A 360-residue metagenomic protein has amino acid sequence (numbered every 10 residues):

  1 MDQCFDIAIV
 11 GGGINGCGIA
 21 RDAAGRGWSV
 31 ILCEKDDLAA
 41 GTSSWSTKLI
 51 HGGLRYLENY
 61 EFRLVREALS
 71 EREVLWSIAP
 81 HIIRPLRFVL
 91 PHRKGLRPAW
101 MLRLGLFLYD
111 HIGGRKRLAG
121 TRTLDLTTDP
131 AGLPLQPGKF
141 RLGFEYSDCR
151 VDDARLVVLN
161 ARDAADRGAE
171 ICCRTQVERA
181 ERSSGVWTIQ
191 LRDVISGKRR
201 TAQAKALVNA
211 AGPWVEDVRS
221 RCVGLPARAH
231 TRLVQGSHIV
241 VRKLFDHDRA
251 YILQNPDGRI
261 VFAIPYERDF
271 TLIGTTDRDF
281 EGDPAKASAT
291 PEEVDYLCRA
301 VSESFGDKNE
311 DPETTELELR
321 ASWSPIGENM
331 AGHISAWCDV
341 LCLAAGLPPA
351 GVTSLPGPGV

Functional and structural regions predicted by a protein language model:
Q3-F5, G197-A206: Core beta-strand elements of the Rossmann-like FAD/NAD(P) dinucleotide-binding domain in flavoenzyme oxidoreductases
V10, A202-G212: Short hydrophobic core segments
A24-S44: Glycine-rich FAD pyrophosphate-binding loop
K48-A131: Dinucleotide-binding Rossmann-like beta1-alpha1 core, especially the glycine-rich loop that anchors the ADP
P130-R167, T188-L191, T201-A202, T276-A285 (+1 more regions): Helix-loop-beta segment of a Rossmann-like dinucleotide-binding subdomain
D153-R155, D163, V223-I273, D279-V360: C-terminal catalytic lobe of FAD-dependent flavoproteins
C173-W187: A conserved short coil-to-beta-strand element within the FAD-binding core of flavoproteins
N209-G224: Flavin (primarily FAD) binding-site architecture
